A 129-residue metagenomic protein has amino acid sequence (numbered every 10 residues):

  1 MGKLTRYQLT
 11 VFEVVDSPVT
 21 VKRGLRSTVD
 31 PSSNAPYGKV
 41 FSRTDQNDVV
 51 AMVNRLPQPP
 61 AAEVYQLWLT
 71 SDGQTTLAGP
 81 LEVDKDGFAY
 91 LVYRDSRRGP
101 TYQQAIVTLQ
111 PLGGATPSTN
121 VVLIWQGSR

Functional and structural regions predicted by a protein language model:
M1-R129: N-terminal targeting/export leaders
